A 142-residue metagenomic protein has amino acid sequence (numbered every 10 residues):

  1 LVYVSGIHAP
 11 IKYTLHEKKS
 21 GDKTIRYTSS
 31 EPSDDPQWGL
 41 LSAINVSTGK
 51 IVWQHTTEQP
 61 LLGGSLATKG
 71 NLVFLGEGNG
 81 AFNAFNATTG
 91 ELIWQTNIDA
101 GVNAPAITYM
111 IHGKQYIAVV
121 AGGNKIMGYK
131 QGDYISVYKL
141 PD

Functional and structural regions predicted by a protein language model:
L1-G6: Extended catalytic-interface subdomain
A9-I11: Terminal amphipathic helices with adjacent charged low-complexity linkers/tails
Y13-P60, L66-N103, I107-D142: Extracytoplasmic/lumenal domain signature
